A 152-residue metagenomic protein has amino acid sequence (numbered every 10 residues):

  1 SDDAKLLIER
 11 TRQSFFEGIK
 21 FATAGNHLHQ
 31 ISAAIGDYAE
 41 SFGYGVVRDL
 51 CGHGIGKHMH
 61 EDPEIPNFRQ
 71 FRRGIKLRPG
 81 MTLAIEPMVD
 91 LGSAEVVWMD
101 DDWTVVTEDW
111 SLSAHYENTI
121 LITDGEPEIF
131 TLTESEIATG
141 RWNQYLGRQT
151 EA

Functional and structural regions predicted by a protein language model:
S1-A152: Active-site neighborhoods and metal-handling regions in enzymes and metal-associated proteins
